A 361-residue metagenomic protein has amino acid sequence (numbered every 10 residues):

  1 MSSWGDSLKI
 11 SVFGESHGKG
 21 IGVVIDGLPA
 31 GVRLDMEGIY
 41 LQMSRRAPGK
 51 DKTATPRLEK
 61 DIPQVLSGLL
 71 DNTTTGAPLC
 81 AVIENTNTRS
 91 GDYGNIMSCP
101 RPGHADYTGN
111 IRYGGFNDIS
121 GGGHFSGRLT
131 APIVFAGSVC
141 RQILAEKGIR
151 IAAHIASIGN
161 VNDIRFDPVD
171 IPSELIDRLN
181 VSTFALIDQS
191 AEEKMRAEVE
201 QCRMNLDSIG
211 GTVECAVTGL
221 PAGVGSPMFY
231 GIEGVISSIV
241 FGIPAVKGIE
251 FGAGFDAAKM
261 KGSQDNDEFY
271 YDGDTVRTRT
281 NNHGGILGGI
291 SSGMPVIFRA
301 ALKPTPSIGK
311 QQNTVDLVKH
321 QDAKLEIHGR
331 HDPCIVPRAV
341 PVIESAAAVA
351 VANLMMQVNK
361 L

Functional and structural regions predicted by a protein language model:
M1-R57: N-terminal, positively charged regions that mediate nucleic acid binding
K9, S307-L361: Internal helix-turn-beta structural module
K9-G14, N117-L129, A222-S226, N281-L287 (+1 more regions): A short glycine/serine-rich beta->alpha loop
F13-K19, L206-D322: Glycine-rich anion/phosphate-binding loop at the beta-strand->alpha-helix junction
K19-G31, G127-I149, Y230-S238, M294-T305 (+1 more regions): Alpha-helical support elements that line or immediately flank enzyme active sites and cofactor-binding pockets
Q42-T108: Glycine-rich, N-terminal phosphate-binding loop and its surrounding beta-alpha-beta segment
M97-G123, V315-H331: Short acidic, glycine/tyrosine-flanked loop/strand segments centered on an H-E-D-like triad
R112-M228: Glycine-rich, mobile lid/loop segments that gate access to catalytic sites or pores
